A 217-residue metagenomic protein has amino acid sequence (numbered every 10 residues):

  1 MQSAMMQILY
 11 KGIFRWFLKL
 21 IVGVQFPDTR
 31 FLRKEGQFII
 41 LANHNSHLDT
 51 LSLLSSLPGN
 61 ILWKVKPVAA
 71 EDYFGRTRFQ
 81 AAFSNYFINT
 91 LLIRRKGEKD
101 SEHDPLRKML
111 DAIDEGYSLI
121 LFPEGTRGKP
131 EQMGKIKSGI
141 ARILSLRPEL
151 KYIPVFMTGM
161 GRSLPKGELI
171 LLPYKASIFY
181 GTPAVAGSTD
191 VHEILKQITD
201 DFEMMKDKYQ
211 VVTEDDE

Functional and structural regions predicted by a protein language model:
M1-G23, R76-N89, E168-P173: Alpha-helical membrane-targeting segments
Q7, I13-H44: Helix-to-loop junction immediately C-terminal to a conserved catalytic motif
R15-I21, R95-D100, E131: Short, flexible loop segments at the rims of nucleotide/cofactor-binding pockets, characterized by
K34-G97: Catalytic core of membrane glycerolipid acyltransferases/transacylases, capturing the structured, soluble-facing
G36-Q37, W63, E115-Y117, L150: Short coil/turn segments at beta-strand junctions that form active-site/ligand-binding loops
N43, A70, E124, V155-M157: Cofactor-binding loop segments of dinucleotide-utilizing enzymes, especially the Rossmann-like FAD- and NAD(P)+-binding
D49, S55, G75-R76, S101-G134 (+1 more regions): N-terminal/domain-start segments enriched in small and hydrophobic, helix-friendly residues, covering either
A82, S118, K129-V191: A cross-family acyltransferase "interaction/gating" segment
